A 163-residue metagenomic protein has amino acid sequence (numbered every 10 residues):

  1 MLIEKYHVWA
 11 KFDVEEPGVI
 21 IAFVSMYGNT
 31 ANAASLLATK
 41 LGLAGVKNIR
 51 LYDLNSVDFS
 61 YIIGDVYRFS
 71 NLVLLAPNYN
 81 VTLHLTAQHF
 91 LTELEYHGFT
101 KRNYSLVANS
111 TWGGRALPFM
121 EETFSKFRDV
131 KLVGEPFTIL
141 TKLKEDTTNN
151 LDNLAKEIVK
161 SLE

Functional and structural regions predicted by a protein language model:
M1, K5-G18, L36-L54, I62-E163: FMN-binding flavodoxin-like domain, especially the glycine-rich phosphate-binding loop
G18-M26: Cytosolic transmitter module of two-component histidine kinases and hybrid His-Asp phosphorelay receptors
G28-A31: Glycine-rich phosphate/diphosphate-binding loop of Rossmann-like nucleotide-binding domains
D58: Active-site loop segments of alpha/beta catalytic cores
